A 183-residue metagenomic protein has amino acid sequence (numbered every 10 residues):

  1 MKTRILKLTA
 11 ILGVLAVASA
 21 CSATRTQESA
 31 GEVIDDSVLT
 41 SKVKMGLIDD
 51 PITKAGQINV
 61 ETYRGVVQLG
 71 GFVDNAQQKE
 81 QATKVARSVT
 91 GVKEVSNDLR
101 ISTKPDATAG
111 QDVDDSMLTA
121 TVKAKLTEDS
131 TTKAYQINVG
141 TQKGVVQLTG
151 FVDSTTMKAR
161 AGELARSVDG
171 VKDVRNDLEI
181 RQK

Functional and structural regions predicted by a protein language model:
K2-K183: N-terminal targeting leaders
